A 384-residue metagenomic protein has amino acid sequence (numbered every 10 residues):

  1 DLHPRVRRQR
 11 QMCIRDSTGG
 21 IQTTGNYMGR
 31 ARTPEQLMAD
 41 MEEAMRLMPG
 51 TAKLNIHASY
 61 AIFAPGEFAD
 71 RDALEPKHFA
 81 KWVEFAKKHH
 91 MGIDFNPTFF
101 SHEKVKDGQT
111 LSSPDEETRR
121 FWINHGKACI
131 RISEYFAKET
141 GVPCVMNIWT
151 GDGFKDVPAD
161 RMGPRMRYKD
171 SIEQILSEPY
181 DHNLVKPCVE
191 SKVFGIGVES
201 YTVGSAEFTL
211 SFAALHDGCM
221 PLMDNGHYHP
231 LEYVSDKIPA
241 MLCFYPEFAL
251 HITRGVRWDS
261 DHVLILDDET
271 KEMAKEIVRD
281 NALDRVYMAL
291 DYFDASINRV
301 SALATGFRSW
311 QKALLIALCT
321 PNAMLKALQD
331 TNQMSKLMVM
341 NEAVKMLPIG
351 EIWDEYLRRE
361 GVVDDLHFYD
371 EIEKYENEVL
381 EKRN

Functional and structural regions predicted by a protein language model:
D1-R10, I14: Single conserved hydrophobic/aromatic residue that forms the stacking wall/gate of nucleotide- or nucleobase-binding
R8, M28-S59: Catalytic domains of carbohydrate-active enzymes, especially glycoside hydrolases
Q11, R15, F95-T98, Y245-T253: Non-cysteine beta-strand/loop elements that form the S-adenosyl-L-methionine
G20-E35, T110-I123: Active-site mouth loops of central-metabolism enzymes
T24-R32, N55-E75: Glycine-rich, proline-tolerant flexible connector loops at the mouths of alpha/beta enzymes
H57-A61, T98-F100, G151-K155, E190-I196 (+3 more regions): Active-site beta-loop-alpha junctions enriched in small/polar residues
E75-H216, M220, M324, E342-V344: Active-site acidic/histidine proton-transfer and metal-coordination neighborhood in alpha/beta enzyme cores
R131-E139, P158, M166-L184, Y201-A206 (+2 more regions): Histidine-acidic metal/acid-base catalytic patches
